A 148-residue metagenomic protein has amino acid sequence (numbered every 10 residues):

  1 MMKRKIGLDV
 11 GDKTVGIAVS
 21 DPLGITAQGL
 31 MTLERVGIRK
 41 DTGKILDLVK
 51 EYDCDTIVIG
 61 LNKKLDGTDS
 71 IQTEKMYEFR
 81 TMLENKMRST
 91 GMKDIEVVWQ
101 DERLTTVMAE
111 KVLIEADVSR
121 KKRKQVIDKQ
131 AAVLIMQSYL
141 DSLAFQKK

Functional and structural regions predicted by a protein language model:
K3-K5, D12-K148: Phosphate- and other anionic-substrate recognition elements at nucleic-acid/protein interfaces
